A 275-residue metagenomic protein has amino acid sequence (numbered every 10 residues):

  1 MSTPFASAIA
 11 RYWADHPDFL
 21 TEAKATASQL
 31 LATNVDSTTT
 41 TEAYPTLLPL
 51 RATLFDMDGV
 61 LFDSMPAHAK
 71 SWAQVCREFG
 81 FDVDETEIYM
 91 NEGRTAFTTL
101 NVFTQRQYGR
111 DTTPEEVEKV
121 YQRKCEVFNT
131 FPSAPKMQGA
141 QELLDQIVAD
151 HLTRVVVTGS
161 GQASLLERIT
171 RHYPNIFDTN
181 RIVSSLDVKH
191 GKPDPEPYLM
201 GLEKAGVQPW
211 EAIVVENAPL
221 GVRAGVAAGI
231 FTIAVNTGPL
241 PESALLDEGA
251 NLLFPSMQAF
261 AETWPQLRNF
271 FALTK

Functional and structural regions predicted by a protein language model:
M1-R51, Q141-D145, G161-K275: Asp-based, Mg2+/Mn2+-dependent phosphohydrolase catalytic module
F19-E22, L30-E87: Active-site neighborhood of HAD-like aspartate-dependent phosphohydrolases
V60, T158-S160: Conserved phosphate-coupling serine/threonine residues in phosphotransfer and NTP-handling enzymes
L61, K136, R154, V214-V215 (+1 more regions): Conserved SAM-binding loop
A69-Y108, T130: Alpha-helical substrate-recognition element adjacent to the catalytic core
R77, V148, V226: Anion (oxyanion) recognition and catalysis
E78-F81, Y108-T112, Y173-D178, G206-V207: Short helix-capping segments at alpha-helix termini
T104-E142, D150: Metal-dependent phosphoesterase signature
